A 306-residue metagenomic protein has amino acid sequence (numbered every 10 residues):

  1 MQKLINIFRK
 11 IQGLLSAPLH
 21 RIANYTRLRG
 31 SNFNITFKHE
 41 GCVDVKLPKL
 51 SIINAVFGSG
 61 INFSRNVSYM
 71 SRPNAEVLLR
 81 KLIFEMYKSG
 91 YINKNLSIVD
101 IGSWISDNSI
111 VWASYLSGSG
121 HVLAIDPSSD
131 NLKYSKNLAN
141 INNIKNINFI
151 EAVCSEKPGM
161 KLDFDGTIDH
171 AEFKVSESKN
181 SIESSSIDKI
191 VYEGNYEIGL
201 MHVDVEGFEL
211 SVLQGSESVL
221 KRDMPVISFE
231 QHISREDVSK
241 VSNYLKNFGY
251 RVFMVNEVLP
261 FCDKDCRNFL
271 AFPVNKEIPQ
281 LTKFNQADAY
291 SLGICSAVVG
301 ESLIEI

Functional and structural regions predicted by a protein language model:
M1-L138, N142, G194, M254 (+1 more regions): S-adenosyl-L-methionine
S68-V99, N148-F149, P158-K161, G166 (+2 more regions): Short internal loop-to-helix segment that lines adenine-nucleotide cofactor pockets
W112, S135, V212-S216, V241: Hydrophobic packing residues within well-ordered alpha-helices of enzyme cores
S117-G118, N140-K145, L220-D223, Y250: Short helix-capping segments at alpha-helix termini
S128, E206, E230-H232: Short strand-turn motif at the edge of the Rossmann-like AdoMet-binding core
I144, S242-N256: A SAM-dependent methyltransferase catalytic signature shared across enzymes that methylate proteins
I144-A152: Conserved SAM-binding strand-loop segment of SAM-dependent methyltransferases
M224-F229: Proline-aspartate-enriched helix->loop->beta-strand connector
